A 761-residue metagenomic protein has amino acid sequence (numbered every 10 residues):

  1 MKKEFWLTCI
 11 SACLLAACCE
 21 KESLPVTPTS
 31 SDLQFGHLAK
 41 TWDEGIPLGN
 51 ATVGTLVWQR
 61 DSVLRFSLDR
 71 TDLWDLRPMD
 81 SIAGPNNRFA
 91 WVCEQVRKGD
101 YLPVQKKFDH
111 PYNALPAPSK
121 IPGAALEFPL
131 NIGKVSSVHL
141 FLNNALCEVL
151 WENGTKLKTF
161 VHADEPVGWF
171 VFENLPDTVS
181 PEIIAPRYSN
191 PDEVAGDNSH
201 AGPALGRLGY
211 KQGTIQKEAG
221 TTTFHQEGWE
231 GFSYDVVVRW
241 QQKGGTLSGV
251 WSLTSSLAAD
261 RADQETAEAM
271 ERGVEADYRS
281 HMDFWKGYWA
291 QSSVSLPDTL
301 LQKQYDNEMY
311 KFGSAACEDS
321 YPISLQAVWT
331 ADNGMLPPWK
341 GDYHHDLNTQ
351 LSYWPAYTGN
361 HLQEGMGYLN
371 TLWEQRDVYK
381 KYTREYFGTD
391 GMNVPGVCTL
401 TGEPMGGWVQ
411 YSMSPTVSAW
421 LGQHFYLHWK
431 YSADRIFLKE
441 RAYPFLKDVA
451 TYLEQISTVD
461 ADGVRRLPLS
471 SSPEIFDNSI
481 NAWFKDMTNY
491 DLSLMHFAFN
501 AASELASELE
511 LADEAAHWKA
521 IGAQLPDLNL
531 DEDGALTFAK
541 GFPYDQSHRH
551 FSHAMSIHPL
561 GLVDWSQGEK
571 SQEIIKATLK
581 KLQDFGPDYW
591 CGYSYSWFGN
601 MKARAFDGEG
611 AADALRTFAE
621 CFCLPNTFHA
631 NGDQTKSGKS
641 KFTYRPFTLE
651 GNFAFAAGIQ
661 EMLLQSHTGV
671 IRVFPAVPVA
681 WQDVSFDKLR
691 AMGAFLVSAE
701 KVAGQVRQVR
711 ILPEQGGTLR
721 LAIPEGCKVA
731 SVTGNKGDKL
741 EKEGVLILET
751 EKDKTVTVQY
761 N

Functional and structural regions predicted by a protein language model:
A16-A17: C-terminal motif of bacterial Sec signal peptides marking the signal peptidase cleavage site
E20-E44, L48-D342, H361-M366, L372-K381 (+4 more regions): Acidic/polar, glycine-enriched structural segments that form the non-catalytic walls/loops of the carbohydrate-binding
P111-N131, P646-S698, V702: Catalytic cores of secreted or luminal carbohydrate-active enzymes
A163-F170, A694-R720: Carbohydrate-binding surface patches
V179-R187, L712-G726: Surface-exposed beta-strand/loop patches in extracellular or lumenal glycoproteins
H345-K381, M392, E403, Q410-R435 (+4 more regions): Active-site core of glycosidic bond-cleaving carbohydrate-active enzymes
D448-L505: Acidic/histidine-rich catalytic neighborhood
L721, K742-N761: C-terminal beta-strand-rich structural cap/linker in extracellular carbohydrate-active enzymes
